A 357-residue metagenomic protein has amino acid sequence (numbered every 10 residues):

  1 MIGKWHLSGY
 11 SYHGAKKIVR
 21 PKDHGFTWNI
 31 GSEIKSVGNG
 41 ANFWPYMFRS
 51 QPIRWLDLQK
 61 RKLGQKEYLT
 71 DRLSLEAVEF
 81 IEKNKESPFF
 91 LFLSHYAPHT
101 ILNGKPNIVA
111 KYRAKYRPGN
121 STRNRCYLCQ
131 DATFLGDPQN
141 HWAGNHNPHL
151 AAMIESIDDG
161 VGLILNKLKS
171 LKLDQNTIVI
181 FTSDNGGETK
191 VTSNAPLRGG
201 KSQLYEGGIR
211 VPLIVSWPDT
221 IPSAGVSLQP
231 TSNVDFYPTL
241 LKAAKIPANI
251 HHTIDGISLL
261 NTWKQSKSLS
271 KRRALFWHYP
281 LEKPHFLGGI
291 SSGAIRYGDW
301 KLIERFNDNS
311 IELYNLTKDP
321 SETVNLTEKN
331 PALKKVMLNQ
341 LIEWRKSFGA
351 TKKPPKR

Functional and structural regions predicted by a protein language model:
M1, V179-F181, E312: Residue-level marker for buried hydrophobic side chains located in beta-strands that build the well-ordered beta-sheet
M1-G3, F92: A structural signal for short, well-ordered beta-strand segments and their strand-loop junctions that often border
K4, F236, L259: Short active-site alpha-helical segment characteristic of glycosyltransferases and processive polysaccharide synthases
Y10-H13: His/Cys-centered metal/cofactor-coordination and adjacent catalytic loops
I18-R20, N29-Y237, L241-I254, A294 (+7 more regions): Active-site-proximal cap/lid insertion segments
N261-R273: Acidic, glycine-rich loop-and-strand cores that form catalytic or ligand-binding grooves in diverse globular domains
G288-I290, Y297: Short beta-strand-initiation
